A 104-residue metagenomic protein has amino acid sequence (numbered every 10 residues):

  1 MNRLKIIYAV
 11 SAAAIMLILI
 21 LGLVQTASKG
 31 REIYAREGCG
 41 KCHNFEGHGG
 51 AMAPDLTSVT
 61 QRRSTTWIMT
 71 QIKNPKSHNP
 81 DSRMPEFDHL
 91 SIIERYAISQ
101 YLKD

Functional and structural regions predicted by a protein language model:
N2-L23, F87-D104: C-terminal capping alpha-helices of c-type cytochrome domains
S11, G38-H43, T70-Q71: Short hydrophobic/aromatic-rich motifs at helix boundaries and adjacent loops
Q25-F45: Sequence/structural segment immediately N-terminal to covalent heme-attachment motifs in c-type and related
N44, D55-D104: Extracytoplasmic electron-transfer domains, predominantly the class I c-type cytochrome c fold
H48-G49: Short, non-ligating residues that shape and space the ligands of small metal-coordination modules and catalytic
